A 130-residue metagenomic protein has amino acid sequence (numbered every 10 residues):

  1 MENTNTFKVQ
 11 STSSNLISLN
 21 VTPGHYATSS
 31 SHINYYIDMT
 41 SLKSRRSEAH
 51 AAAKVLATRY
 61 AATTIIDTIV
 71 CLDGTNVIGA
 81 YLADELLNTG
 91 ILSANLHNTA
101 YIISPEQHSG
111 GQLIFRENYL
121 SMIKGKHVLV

Functional and structural regions predicted by a protein language model:
M1-V130: PRPP-associated nucleotide enzymes
